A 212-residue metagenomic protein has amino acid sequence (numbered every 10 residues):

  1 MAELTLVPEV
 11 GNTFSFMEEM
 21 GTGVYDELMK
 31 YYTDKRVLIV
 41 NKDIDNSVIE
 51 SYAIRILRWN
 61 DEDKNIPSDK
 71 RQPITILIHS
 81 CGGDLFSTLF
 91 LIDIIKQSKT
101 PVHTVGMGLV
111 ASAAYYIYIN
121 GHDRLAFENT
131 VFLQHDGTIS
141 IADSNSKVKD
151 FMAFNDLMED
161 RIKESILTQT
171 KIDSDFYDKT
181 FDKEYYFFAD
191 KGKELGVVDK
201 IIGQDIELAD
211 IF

Functional and structural regions predicted by a protein language model:
M1-F212: Terminal-region recognition feature
